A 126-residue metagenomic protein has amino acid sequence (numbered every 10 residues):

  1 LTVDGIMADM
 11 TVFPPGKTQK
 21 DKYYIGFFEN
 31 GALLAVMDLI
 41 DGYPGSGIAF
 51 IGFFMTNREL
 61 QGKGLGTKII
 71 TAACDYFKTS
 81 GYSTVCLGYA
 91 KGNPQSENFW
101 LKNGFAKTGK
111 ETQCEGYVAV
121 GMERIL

Functional and structural regions predicted by a protein language model:
L1-E59, I70-A72, Y76, E111-Q113 (+1 more regions): Acetyl-CoA-dependent GNAT
G31, A35, G64-G66, G104: Conserved phosphate-binding and hydrolysis motifs of nucleotide-dependent enzymes
N57-T71, S80, K91-N98, K102: Conserved glycine-rich acetyl-CoA-binding loop
F77-G88: Conserved GNAT acetyl-CoA-binding A-motif
L87-E97, Q113-V118: Conserved beta-strand-loop-alpha-helix junction that forms the acyl-donor binding cleft
L101-K110: Conserved acetyl-CoA-binding loop of GNAT-fold acetyltransferases
